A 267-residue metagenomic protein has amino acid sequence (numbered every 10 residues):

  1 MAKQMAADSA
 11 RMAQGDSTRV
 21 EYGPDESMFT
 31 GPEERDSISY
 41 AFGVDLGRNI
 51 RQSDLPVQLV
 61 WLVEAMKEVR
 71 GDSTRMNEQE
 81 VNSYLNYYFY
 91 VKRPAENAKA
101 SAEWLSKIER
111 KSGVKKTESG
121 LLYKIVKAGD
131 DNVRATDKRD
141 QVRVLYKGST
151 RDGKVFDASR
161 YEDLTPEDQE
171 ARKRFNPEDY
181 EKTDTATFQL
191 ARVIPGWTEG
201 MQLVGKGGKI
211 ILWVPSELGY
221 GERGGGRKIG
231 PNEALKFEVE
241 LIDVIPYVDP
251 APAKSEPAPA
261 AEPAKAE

Functional and structural regions predicted by a protein language model:
M1-E267: Cross-family detector of peptidyl-prolyl cis-trans isomerase
